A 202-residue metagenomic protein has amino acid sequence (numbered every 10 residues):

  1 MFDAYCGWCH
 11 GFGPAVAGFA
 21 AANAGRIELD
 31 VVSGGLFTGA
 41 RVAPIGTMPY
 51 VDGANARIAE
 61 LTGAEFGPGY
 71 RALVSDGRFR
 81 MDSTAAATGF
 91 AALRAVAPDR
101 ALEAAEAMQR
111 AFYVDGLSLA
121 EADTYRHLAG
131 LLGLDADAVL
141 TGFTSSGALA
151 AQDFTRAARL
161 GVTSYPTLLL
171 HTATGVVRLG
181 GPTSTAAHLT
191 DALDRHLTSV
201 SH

Functional and structural regions predicted by a protein language model:
F2: Conserved S-adenosyl-L-methionine
Y5, G13-A21, A107-H202: C-terminal cap of thioredoxin/glutaredoxin-like
H10: Cys/His-coordinated zinc-binding microdomains
G13-A111: Structural alpha/beta surface segment adjacent to cysteine/selenocysteine redox centers across thiol/disulfide enzymes
